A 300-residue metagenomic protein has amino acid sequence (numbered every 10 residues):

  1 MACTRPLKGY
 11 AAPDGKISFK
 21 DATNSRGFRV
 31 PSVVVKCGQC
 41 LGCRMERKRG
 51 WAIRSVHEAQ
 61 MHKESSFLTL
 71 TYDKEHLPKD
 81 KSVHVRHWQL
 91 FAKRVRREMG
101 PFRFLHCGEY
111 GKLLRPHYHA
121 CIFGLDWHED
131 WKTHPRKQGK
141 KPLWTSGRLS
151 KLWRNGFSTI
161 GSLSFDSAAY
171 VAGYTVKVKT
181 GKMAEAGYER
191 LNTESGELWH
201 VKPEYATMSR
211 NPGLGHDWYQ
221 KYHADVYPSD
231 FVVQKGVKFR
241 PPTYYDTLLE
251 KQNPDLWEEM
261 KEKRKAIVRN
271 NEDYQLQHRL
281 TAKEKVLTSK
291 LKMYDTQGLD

Functional and structural regions predicted by a protein language model:
M1-F19, G236-D300: Long non-globular sequence segments
M1-V56, I267: DNA replication initiation on ssDNA origins
L7-G9, G15-F28, K79-K81, A168 (+2 more regions): The ATP-binding site of the protein kinase catalytic domain
G38, S66, P116: Residue-level detector of short, conserved catalytic/binding motifs and their immediate flanks
L41, T69, L105-C107, T159-G161 (+1 more regions): Residues in well-ordered beta-strands of folded domains
M45-E46, D73-E75, L125, L163-F165: Generic structural motif
E46-L113: Signature for HUH/AEP ssDNA processing cores
G111-P116, I122-D255: Conserved His + Asp/Glu catalytic blocks
